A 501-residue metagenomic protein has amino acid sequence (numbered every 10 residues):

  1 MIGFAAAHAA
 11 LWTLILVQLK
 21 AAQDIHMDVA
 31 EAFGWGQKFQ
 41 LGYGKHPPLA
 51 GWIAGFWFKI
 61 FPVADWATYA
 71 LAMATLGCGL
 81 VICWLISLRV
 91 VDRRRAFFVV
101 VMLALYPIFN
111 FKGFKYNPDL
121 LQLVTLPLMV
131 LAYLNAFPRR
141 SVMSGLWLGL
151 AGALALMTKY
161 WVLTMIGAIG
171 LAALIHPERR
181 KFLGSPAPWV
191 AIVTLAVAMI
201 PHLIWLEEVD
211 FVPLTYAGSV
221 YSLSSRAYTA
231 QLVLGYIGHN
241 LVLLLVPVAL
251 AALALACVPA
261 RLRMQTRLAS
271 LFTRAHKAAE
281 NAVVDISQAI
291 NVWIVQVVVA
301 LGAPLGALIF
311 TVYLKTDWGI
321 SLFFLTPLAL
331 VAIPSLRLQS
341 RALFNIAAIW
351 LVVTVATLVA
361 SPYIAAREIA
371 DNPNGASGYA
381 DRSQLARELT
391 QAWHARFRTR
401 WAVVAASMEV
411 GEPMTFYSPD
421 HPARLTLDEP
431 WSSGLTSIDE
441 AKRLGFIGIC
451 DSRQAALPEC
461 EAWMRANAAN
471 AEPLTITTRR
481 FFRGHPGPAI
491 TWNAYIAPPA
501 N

Functional and structural regions predicted by a protein language model:
H8-A9, A96-P107, G152, L156 (+1 more regions): Short helix- or helix-capping micro-motifs that position conserved polar/aromatic residues at function-defining sites
A22, V312-T316, S340-T399, M408-A423 (+4 more regions): Membrane-proximal, lumen/periplasm-facing interface regions of secretory-pathway glyco- and lipid-modifying enzymes
F39, I290, I294, F310-I346: Hydrophobic/aromatic-rich transmembrane helices and adjacent perimembrane loops
P48-W52, F61-V81, K112-Y116: Loop-to-helix entry region of an early transmembrane alpha helix in multi-pass inner-membrane enzymes
A70-V91, L128-A132: Transmembrane-helix motifs of polytopic, lipid-linked glycan transferases
L88-R89, R93-R94, M129-W147, P334: Membrane-interface transmembrane helices that cradle and orient dolichyl/undecaprenyl
I108-Q122: Short acidic/glycine- and proline-prone juxtamembrane loop motifs at membrane-interface regions of multi-pass membrane
I166-Q288, V299, P304, I309: Transmembrane-lumen/periplasm boundary regions of multi-pass, lipid-linked membrane glycan transferases
